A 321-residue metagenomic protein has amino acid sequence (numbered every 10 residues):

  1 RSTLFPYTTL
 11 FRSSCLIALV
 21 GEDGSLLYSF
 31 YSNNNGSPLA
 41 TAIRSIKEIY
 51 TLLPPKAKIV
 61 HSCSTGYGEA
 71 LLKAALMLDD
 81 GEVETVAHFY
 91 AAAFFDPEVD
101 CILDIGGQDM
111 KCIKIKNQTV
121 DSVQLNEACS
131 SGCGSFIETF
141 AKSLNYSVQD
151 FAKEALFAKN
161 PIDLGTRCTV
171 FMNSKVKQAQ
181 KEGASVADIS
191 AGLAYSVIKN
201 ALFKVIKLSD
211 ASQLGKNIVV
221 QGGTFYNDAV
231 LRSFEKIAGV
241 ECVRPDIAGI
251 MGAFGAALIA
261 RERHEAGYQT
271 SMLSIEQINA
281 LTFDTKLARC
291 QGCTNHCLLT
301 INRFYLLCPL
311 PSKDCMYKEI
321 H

Functional and structural regions predicted by a protein language model:
R1-T9: Single conserved hydrophobic/aromatic residue that forms the stacking wall/gate of nucleotide- or nucleobase-binding
T8-A40, R44, E48, S122-V123 (+1 more regions): Short glycine-rich, Thr/Ser-proximal phosphate-binding strand/loop in the N-terminal lobe of ATP-dependent enzymes
N35-L39, N117-N160, G249, E262 (+2 more regions): Glycine-rich phosphate-binding loop plus the immediately following alpha-helix
T65-G68, S196, S212-I237, A248-G249: Glycine-rich phosphate-binding loops at beta-strand->alpha-helix junctions
D79-T85, E235-F254: Conserved phosphate-binding/catalytic loops in two-lobed NTP-binding clefts
Y90, I137-T139, D246-S274: Glycine-rich phosphate-binding/hydrolytic loop that grips phosphoryl groups
K111, E262-H321: Acidic, glycine/GT-rich loop-and beta-edge segments that sit at the periphery of enzyme/chaperone cores
S174-K204: Adenine-nucleotide phosphate-binding core of ATP-dependent small-molecule kinases
